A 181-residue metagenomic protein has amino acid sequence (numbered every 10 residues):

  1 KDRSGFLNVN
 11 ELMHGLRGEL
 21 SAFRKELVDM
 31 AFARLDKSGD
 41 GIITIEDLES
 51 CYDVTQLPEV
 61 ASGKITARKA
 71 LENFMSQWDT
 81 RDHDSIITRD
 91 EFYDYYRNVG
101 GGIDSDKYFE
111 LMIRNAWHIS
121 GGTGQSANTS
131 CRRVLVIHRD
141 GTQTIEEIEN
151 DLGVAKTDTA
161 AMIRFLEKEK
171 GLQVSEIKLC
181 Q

Functional and structural regions predicted by a protein language model:
K1-S4, L27-I45, K64-R97: Primarily EF-hand calcium-binding motifs
G5, G41, G63-A67, G102-D106 (+1 more regions): Intrinsic-disorder-associated interaction segments
F6-L20, I42-A61, I86-G101: Amphipathic regulatory helices of Ca2+-sensor modules
N8, S21, T44, T66 (+4 more regions): A diffuse structural propensity rather than consistent per-protein peaks
F23-M30, P58-A67, I103-L111: Flexible, disordered linker segments and immediate boundary regions flanking tandem C2H2 zinc-finger modules
A31-R34, T66-F74, E110-G122, S126-R139: Post-kinase regulatory C-tail/linker adjacent to protein kinase catalytic domains
D47-F74, L135, S175, L179-C180: Compositionally biased, intrinsically disordered low-complexity regions enriched for acidic
H118-Q181: Polyampholytic low-complexity alpha-helical segments
